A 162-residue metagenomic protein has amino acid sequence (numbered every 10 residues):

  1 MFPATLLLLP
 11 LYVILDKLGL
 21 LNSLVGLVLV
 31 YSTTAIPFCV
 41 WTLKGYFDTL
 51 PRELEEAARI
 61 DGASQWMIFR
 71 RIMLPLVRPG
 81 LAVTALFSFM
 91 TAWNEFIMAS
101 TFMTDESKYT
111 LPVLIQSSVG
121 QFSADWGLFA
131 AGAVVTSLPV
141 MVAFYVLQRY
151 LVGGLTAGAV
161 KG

Functional and structural regions predicted by a protein language model:
M1-G162: A structural signal for multi-pass alpha-helical bundles of membrane permease subunits that mediate small-molecule
